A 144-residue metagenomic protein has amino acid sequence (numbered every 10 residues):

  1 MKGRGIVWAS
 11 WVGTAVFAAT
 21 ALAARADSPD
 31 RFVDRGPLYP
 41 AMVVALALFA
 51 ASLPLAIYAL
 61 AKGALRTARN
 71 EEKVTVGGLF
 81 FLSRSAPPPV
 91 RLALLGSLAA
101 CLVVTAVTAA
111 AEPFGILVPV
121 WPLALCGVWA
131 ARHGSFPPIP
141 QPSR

Functional and structural regions predicted by a protein language model:
M1, G5, F32-V43, S85-A93 (+1 more regions): Juxtamembrane loop-transmembrane helix junctions in multi-pass integral membrane proteins, especially the extracellular
M1-A19, H133-R144: Cytosolic-side membrane-entry/anchor segment at the start of a transmembrane helix
W11-R25, S97-V103: Canonical alpha-helical transmembrane segments of integral membrane proteins
A19-A47, V74, T105-V120: Membrane interfacial helix motifs at helix-loop boundaries and amphipathic/re-entrant anchors
P54-V76: Membrane-water interface of transmembrane alpha-helices
K73-A100: Short membrane-interface loop/juxtamembrane segments of multi-pass integral membrane proteins
G96-T108, W121-A124: Hydrophobic, membrane-inserted alpha-helices
I116-R144: Alpha-helical transmembrane segments and their immediate juxtamembrane interface regions
